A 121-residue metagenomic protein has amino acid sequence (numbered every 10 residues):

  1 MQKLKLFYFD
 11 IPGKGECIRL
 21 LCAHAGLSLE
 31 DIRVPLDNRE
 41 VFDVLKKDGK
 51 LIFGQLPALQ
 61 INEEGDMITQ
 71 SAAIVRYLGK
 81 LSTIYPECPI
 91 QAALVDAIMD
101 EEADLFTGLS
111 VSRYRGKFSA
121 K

Functional and structural regions predicted by a protein language model:
M1-K121: GST-like domain detector, emphasizing the conserved glutathione-binding G-site in the N-terminal thioredoxin-like
